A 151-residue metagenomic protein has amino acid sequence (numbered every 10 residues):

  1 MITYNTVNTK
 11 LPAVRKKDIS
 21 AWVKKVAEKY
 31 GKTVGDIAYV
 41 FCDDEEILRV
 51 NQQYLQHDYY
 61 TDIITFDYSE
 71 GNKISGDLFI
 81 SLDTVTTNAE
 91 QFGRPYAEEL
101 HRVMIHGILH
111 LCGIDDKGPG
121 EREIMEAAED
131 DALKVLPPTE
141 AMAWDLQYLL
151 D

Functional and structural regions predicted by a protein language model:
M1-L100, C112-D151: An acidic/histidine-cluster motif and surrounding catalytic segment that typifies divalent-metal-assisted enzyme active
I105, L109-G113: Short active-site segment of divalent metal-dependent hydrolases/proteases that encodes the spacing between
